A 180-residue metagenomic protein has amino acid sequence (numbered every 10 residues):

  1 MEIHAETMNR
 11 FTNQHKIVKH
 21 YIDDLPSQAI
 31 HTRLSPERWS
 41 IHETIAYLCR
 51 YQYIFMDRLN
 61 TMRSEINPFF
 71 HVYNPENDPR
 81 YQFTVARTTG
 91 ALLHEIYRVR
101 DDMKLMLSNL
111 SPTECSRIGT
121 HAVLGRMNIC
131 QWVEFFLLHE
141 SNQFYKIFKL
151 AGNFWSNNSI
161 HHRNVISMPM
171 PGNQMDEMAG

Functional and structural regions predicted by a protein language model:
M1-H4, Y81-T89, A122-I129: A short, mixed-charge helix-start or loop-turn motif at secondary-structure junctions
M1-Q28, R50, I54-T61, F135-L138: Alpha-helical bundle segments that constitute or directly flank the non-heme di-iron/ferroxidase center
H4, F11, E37-I41, L48 (+3 more regions): Hydrophobic alpha-helical segments and helix-packing faces
R10, Q14, P79-S116, V133-F136 (+1 more regions): Acidic/histidine-rich alpha-helical segments that form the ligand environment of transition-metal centers
H15-D23, Y53-M56, N60, Y97-S111 (+1 more regions): Structural signal for well-ordered, non-membrane alpha-helices
Q28-R33, T88-L92: Short helix-to-loop capping/linker segments positioned immediately adjacent to catalytic or ligand/cofactor-binding
H31-P75, I118-G180: Short, contiguous alpha-helical
